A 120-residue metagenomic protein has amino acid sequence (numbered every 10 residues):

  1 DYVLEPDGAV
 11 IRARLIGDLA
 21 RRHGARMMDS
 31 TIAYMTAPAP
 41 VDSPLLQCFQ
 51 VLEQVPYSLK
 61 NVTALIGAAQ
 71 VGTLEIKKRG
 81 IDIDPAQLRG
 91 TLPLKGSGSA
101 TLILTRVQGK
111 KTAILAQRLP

Functional and structural regions predicted by a protein language model:
D1-P120: SAM-dependent transferase fold signal centered on methyltransferase-like domains, encompassing both Class I
